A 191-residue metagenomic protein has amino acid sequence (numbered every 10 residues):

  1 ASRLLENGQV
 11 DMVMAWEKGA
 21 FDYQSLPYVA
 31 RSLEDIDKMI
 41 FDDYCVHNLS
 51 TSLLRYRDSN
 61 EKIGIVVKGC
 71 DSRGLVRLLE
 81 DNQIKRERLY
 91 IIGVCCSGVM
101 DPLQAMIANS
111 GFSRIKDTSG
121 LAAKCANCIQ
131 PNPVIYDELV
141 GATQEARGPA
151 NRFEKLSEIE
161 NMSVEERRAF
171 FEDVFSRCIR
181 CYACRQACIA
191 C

Functional and structural regions predicted by a protein language model:
A1-F175, R185-I189: Iron-sulfur-associated redox domains of electron-transfer enzymes in respiratory and anaerobic energy metabolism
C178: Short Cys/His-rich zinc-binding micro-motifs
Y182: Active-site-proximal helix/loop microenvironment of the serine DD-peptidase/beta-lactamase transpeptidase fold
